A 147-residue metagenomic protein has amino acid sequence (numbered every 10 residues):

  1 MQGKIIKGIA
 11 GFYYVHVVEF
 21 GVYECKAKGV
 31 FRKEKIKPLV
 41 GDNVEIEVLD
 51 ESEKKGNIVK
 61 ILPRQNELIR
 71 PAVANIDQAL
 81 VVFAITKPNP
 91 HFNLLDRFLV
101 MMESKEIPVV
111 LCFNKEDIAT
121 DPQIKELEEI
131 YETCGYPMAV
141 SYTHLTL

Functional and structural regions predicted by a protein language model:
M1-F92: N-terminal accessory targeting/assembly segments
T86-Y136: Conserved C-terminal guanine-recognition region of P-loop GTPase G domains, centered on the G4
A139-S141: Short acidic-hydrophobic, aromatic-tinged amphipathic segments that line or gate anion-handling sites
T143-L147: Conserved small/polar residues in nucleotide/adenosyl-binding loops
